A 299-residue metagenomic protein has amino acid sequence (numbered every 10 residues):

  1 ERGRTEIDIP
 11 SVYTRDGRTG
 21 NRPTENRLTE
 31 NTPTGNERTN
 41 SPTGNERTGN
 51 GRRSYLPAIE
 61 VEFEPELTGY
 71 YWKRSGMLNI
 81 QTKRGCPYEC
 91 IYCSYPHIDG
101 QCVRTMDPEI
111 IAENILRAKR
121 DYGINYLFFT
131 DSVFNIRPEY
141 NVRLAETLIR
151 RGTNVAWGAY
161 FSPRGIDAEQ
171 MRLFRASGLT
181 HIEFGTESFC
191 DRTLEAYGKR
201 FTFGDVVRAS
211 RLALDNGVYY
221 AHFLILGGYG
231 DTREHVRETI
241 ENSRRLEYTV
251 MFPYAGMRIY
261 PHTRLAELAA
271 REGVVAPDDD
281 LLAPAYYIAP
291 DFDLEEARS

Functional and structural regions predicted by a protein language model:
E1, A176-I182, E238-Y254: Structural recognition of alpha->loop->beta junctions
E1-R18, G49-N50, Y254-R258, H262: Glycine-rich beta-alpha loop elements in corrinoid/cobalamin-binding modules across cobalamin-dependent enzymes
T5-I9, T14-R15, R175, N216 (+1 more regions): Short, intrinsically disordered, charge-balanced linker/junction segments flanking boundaries in proteins
E6, A156, A221, V250-A255: Acidic/polar loop patches that form or flank catalytic/metal-binding clefts of enzymes that bind anionic ligands
T19-T48: Long, intrinsically disordered low-complexity tandem-repeat segments
P57, V61-A221, L226, E241: Radical SAM [4Fe-4S] cluster-binding motif and immediate context
Y88, E139, R192, A196-Y197 (+2 more regions): Flexible glycine/acidic-rich beta-alpha junction loops that bind and position SAM and/or redox cofactors in anaerobic
V142-L148, T232-T249: Short, electropositive alpha-helical surface patch
